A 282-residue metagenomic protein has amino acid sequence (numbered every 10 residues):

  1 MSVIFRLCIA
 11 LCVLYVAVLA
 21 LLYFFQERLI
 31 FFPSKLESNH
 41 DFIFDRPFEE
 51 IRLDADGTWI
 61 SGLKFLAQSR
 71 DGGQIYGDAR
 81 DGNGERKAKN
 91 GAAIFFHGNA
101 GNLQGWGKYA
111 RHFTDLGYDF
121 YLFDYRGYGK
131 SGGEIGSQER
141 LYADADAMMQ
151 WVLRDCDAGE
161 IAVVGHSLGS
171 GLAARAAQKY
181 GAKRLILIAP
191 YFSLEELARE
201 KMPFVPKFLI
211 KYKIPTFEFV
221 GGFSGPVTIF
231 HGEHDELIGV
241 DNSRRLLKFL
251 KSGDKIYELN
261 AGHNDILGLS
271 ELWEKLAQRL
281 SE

Functional and structural regions predicted by a protein language model:
L7-D54, G72, D81: An N-terminal hydrophobic leader/cap segment in hydrolases
I60-Q68, G84-W151: Membrane-embedded segments
Y109, T216, G225, G239-K248: Short alpha-helix in the alpha/beta-hydrolase fold that links the catalytic acid
D157-S167: Alpha/beta-hydrolase fold nucleophile elbow
A182, I186-E196, T216, A261: Active-site nucleophile loop of the alpha/beta-hydrolase fold
F223-S224, I229-D235: Short beta-strand/loop motif that positions the catalytic acidic residue of the alpha/beta-hydrolase fold
H234-I238, N264-D265: Acidic catalytic loop of the alpha/beta-hydrolase fold
G262-L272: Catalytic histidine-centered segment of alpha/beta-hydrolase-like enzymes
